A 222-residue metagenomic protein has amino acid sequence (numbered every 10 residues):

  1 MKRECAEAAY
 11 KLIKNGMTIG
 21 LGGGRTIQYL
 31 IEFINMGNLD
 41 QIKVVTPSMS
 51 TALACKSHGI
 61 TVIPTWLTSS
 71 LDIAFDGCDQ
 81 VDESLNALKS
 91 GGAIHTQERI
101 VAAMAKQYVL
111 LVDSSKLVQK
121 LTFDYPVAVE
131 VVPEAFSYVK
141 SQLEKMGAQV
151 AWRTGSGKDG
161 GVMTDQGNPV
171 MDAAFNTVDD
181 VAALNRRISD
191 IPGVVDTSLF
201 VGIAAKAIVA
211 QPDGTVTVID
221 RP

Functional and structural regions predicted by a protein language model:
M1-D76: N-terminal active-site beta-alpha-beta segment that forms phosphate/nucleotide-binding and substrate-recognition loops
M49-S50, K56-P222: Conserved phosphate- and dinucleotide-binding cores of soluble alpha/beta proteins, encompassing both enzyme active
